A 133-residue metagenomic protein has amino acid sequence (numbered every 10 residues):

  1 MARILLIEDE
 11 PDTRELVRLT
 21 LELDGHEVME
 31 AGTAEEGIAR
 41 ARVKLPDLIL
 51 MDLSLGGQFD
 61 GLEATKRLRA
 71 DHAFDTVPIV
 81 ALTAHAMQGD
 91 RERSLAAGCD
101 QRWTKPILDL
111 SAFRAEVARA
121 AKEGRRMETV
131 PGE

Functional and structural regions predicted by a protein language model:
E8: Conserved acidic carboxylate
P11-M29: Two-component/phosphorelay signaling modules centered on CheY-like receiver
G25-A34, R40: Short hydrophobic/Thr-rich beta-strand motif most characteristic of the beta2 strand and flanking loop of CheY-like
A39, D60-D75: Short amphipathic alpha-helix used as the core "switch/output" element in two-component signaling
K44-L50, L55: Active-site beta3 strand of CheY-like receiver
L45-D47, A73-P78: His-Asp phosphorelay/catalytic-motif detector in bacterial-type signaling
F59-E63, A86-W103, I107-S111, A115: Alpha4 helix (beta4-alpha4-beta5 surface) of REC/receiver domains from two-component response regulators
